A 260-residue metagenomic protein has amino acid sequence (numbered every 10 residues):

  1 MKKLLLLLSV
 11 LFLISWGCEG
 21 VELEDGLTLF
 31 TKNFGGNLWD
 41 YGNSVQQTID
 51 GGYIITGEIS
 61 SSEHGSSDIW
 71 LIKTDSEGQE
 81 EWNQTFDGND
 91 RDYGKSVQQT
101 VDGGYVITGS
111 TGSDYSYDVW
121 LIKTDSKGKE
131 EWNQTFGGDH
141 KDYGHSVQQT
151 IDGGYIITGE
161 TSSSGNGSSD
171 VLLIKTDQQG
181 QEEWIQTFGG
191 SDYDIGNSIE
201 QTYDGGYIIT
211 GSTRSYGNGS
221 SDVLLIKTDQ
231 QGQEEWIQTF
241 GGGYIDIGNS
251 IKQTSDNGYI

Functional and structural regions predicted by a protein language model:
L4-L13: Sec-dependent N-terminal signal peptides
C18-I260: A sequence-level/structural motif corresponding to short, flexible coil/turn segments enriched in small polar residues
